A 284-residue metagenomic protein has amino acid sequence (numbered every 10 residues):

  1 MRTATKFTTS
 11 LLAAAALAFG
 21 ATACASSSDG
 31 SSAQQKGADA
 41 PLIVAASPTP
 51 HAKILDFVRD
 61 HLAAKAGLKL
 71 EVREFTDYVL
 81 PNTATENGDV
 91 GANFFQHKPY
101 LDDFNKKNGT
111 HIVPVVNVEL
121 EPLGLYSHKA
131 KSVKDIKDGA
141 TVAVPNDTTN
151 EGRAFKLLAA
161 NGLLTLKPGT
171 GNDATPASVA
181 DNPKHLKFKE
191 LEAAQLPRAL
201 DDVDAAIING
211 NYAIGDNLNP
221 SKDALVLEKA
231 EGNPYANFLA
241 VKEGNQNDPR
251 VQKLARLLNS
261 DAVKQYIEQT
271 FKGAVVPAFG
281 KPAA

Functional and structural regions predicted by a protein language model:
G20-A38: Bacterial lipoprotein signal-peptidase II cleavage site
G37-T49, L68-E74, T141-V142: Short, well-ordered beta-strand elements
P48-K69, L80: Short, polar/charged alpha-helical segment
V72-T83, G171-R198: Short helix-initiation/N-cap motifs at beta->coil->alpha
D103-V115, A130, D202, I207 (+1 more regions): Ligand-binding "clamshell"
V115-L164, K264: A conserved helix-loop-strand patch within extracytoplasmic ligand-binding domains of the periplasmic binding
P122-V133, Y235-D248: A bilobed periplasmic-binding-protein/Venus flytrap-type ligand-binding module shared by bacterial periplasmic
N150-A159, L258-A278: Periplasmic-binding protein-like
